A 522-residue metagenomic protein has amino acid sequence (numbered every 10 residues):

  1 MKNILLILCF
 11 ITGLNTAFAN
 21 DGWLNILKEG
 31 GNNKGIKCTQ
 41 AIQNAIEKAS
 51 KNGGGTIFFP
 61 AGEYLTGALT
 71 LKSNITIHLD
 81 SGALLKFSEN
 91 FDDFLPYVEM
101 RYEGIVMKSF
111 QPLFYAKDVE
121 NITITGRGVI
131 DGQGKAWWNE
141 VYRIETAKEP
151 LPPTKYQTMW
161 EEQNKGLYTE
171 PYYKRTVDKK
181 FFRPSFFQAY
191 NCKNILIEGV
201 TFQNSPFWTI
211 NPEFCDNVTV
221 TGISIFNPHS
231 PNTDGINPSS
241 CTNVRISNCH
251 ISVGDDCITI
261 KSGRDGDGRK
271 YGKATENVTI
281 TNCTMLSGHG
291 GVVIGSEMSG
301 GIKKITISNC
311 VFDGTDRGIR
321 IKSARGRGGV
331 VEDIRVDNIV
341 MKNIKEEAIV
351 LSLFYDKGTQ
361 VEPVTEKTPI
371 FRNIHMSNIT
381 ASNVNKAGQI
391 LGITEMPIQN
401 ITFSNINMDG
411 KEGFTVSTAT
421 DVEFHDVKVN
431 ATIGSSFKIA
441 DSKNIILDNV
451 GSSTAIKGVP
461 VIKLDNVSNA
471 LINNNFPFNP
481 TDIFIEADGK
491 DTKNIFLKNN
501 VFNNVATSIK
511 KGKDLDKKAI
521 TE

Functional and structural regions predicted by a protein language model:
I4-G13: Sec-dependent N-terminal signal peptides
F10, A17-E522: Extracellular/periplasmic carbohydrate-active domains that bind, remodel, or depolymerize complex polysaccharides
